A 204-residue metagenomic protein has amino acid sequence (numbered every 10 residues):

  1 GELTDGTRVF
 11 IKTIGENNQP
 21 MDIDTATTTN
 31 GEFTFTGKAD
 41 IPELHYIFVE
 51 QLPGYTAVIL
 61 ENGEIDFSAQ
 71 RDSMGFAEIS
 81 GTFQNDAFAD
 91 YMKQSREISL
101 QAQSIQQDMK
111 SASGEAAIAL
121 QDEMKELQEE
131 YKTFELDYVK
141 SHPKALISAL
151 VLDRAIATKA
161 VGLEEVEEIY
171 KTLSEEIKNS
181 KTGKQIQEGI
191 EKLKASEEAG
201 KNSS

Functional and structural regions predicted by a protein language model:
G1-L136: A non-transmembrane, solvent-exposed segment enriched in polar/low-complexity residues
Q103, K144-R154: Amphipathic alpha-helical repeat scaffolds of TPR domains
E126-K144, A160-E165: Amphipathic alpha-helical coiled-coil segments
Y131, L163-L173, K201-S203: Alpha-helical repeat scaffolds
K140, D153-A160, A195: Specific register positions within alpha-helical solenoid repeats of the TPR/Sel1-like families, i.e., one
S141-A145, E176-K184: Short solvent-exposed coil/turn linkers within tandem alpha-helical repeat scaffolds
E188-S204: N-terminal "domain-start" segment that seeds a small globular fold
